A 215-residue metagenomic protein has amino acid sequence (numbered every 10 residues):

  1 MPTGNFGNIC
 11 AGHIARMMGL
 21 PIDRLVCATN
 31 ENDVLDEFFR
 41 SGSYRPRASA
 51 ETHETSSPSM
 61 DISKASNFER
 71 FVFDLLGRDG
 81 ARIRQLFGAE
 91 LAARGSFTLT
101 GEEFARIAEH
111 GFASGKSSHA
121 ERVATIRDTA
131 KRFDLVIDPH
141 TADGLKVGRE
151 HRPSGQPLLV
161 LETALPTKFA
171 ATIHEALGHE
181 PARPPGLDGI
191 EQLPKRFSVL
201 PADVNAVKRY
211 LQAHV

Functional and structural regions predicted by a protein language model:
M1-V215: PLP-dependent amino-acid enzyme catalytic core
